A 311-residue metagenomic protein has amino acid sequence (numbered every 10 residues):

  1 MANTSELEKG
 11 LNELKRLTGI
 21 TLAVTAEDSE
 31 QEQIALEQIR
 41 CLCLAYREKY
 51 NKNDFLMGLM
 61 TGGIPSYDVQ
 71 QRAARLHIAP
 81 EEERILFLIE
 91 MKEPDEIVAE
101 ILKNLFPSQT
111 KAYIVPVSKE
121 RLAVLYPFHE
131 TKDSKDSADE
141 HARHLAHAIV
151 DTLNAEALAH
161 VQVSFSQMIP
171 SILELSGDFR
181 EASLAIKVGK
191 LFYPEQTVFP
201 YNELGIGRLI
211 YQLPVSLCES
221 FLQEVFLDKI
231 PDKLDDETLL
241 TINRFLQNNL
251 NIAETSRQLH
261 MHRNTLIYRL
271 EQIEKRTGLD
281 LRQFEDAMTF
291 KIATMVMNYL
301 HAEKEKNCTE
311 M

Functional and structural regions predicted by a protein language model:
M1-E90, I97-V98, K103-S108, A112-A138: Non-catalytic sensory/regulatory segments that transmit input signals in bacterial signaling proteins
Q70-R84, E90, D95, K103-M311: Cytosolic nucleotide-utilizing catalytic cores of signal-transduction proteins
